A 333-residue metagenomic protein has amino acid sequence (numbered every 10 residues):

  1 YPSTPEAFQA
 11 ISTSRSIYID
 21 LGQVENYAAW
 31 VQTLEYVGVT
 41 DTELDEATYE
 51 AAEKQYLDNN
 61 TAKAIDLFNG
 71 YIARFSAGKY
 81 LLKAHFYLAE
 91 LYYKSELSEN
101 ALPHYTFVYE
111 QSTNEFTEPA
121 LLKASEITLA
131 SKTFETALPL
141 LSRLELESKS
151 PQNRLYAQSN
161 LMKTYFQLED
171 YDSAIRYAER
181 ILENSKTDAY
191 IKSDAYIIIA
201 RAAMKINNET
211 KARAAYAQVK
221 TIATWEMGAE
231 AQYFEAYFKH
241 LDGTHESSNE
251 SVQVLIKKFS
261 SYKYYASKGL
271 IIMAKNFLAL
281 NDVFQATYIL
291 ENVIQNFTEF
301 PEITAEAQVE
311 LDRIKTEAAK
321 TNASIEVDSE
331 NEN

Functional and structural regions predicted by a protein language model:
Y1-N333: Acidic, polar-rich low-complexity tracts and alpha-helical solenoid repeat scaffolds
